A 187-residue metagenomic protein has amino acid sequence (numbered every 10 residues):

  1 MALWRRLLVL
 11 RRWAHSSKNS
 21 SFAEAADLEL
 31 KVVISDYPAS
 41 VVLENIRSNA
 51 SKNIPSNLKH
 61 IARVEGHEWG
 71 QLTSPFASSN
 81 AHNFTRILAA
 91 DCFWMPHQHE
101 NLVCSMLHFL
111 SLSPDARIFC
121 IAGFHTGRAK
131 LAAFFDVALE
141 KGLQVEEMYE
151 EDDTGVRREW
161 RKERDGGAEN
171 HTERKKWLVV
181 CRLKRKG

Functional and structural regions predicted by a protein language model:
M1-G187: S-adenosylmethionine-dependent methyltransferases
